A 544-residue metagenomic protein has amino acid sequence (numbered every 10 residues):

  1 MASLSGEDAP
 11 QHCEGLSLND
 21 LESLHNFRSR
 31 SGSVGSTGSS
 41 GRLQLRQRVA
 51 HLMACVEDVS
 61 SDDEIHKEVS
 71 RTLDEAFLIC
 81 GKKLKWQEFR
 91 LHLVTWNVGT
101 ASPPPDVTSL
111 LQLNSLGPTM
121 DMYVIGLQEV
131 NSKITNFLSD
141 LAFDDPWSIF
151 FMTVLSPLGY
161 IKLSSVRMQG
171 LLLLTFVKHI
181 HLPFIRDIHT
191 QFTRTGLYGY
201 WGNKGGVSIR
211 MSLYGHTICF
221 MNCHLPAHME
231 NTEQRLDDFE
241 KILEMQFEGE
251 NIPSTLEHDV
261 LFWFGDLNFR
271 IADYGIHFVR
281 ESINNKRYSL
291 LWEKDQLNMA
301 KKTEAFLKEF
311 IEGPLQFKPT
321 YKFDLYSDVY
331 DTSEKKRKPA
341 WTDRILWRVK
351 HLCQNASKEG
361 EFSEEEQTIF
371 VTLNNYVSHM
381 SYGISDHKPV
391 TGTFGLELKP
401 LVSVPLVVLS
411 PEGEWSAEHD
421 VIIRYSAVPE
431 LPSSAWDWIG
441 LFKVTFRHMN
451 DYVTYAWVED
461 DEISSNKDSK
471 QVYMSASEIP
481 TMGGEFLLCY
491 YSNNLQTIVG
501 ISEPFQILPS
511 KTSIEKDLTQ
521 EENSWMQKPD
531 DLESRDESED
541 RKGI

Functional and structural regions predicted by a protein language model:
M1-S165, L171-L173, N231, F239-L243 (+4 more regions): N-terminal, active-site-proximal structural segment of metallo-dependent hydrolase catalytic domains
S70, S132, N136-C219, P226: Structured beta-strand-rich core segments of catalytic domains in phosphoester-bond hydrolases
K82-L84, F89, W96-P103, S115-P118 (+11 more regions): Amphipathic alpha-helical protein-protein interaction segments
F89, D121, G170-L172, N203-V207 (+5 more regions): Residues that flank catalytic or metal-binding motifs in active/ligand-binding sites
P104-L111, G196-R210, E240-P253, F264: A Trp-anchored, charged/polar loop motif used as the substrate-binding/catalytic surface of acyl/ester-handling
T153-L158, M221-P226, E230-Q506, K511-I514: Catalytic lobes of large eukaryotic enzymes
N494-I544: Short beta-strand elements
